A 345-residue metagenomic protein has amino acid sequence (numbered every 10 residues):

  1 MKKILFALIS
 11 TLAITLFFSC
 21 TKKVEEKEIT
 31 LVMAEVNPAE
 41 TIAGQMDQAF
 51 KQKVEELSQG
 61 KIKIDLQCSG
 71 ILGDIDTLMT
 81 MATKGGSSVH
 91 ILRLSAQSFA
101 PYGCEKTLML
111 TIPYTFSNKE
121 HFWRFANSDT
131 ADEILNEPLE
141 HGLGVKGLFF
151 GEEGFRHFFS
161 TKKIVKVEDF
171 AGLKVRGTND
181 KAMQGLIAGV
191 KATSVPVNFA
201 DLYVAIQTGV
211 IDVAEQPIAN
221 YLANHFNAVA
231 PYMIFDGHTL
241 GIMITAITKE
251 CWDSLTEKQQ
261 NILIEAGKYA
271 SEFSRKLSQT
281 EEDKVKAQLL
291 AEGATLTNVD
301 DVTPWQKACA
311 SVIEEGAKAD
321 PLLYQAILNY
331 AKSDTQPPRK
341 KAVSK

Functional and structural regions predicted by a protein language model:
M1-I4: Positively charged n-region of N-terminal signal peptides that target proteins for export
F6-T11: Sec-dependent N-terminal signal peptides
L16-S19: C-terminal motif of bacterial Sec signal peptides marking the signal peptidase cleavage site
T21-H121, T130, E140-K345: N-terminal secretory/targeting leader peptides
